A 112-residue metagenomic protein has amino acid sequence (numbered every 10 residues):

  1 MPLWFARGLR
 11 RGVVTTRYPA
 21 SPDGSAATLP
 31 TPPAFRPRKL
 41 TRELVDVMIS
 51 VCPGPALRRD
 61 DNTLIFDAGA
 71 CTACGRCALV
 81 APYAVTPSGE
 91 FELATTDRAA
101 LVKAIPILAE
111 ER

Functional and structural regions predicted by a protein language model:
M1-D61, A68-G69, G75-L79, Y83-R112: Non-ligating segments of multi-cofactor redox enzymes
